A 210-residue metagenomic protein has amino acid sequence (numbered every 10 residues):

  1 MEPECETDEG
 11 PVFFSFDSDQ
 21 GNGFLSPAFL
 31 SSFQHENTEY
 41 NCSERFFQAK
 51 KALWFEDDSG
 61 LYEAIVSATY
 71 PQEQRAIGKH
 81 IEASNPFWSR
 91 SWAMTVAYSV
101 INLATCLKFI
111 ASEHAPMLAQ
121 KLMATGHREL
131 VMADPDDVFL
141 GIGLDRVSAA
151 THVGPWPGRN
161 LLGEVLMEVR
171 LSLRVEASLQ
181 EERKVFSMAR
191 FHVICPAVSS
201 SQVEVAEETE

Functional and structural regions predicted by a protein language model:
M1-E210: Charged, low-complexity intrinsically disordered segments
